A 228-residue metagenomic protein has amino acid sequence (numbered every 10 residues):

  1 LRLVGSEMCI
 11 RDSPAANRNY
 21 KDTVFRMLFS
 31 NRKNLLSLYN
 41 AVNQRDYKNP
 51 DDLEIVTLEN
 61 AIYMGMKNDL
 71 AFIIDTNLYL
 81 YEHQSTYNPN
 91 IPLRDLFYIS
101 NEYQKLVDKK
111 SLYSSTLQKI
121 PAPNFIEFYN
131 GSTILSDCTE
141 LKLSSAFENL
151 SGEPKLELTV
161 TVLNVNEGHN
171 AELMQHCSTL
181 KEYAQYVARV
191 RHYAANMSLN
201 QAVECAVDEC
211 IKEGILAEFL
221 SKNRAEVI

Functional and structural regions predicted by a protein language model:
S6, R11-I228: Elongated, amphipathic alpha-helical interaction scaffolds
